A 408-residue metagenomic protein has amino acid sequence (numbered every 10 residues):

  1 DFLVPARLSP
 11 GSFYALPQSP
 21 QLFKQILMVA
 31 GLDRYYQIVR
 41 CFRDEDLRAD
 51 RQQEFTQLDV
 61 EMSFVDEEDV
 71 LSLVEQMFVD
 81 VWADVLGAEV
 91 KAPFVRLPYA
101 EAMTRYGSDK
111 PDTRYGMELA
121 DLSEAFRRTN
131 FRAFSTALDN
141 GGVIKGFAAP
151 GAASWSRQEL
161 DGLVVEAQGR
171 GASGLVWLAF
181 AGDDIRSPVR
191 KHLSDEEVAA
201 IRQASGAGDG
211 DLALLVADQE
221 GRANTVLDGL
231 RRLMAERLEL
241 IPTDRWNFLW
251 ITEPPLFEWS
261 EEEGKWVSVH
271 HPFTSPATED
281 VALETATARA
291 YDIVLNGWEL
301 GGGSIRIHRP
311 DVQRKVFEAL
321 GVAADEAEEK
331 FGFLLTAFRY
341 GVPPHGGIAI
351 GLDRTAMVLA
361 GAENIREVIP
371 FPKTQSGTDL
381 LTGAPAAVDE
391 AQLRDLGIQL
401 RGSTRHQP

Functional and structural regions predicted by a protein language model:
D1-P408: Class II aminoacyl-tRNA synthetase catalytic cores and aaRS-like
